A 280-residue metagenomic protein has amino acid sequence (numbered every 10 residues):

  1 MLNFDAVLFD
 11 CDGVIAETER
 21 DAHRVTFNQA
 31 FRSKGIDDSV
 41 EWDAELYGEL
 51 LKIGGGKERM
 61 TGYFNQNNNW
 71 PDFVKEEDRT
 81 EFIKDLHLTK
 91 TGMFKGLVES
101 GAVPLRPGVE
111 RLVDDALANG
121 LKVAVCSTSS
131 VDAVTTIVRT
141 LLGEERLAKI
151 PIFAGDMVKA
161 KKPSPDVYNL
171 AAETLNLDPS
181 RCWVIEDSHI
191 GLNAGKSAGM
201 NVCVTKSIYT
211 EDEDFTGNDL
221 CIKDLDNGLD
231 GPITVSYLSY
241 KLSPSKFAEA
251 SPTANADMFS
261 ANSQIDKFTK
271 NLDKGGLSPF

Functional and structural regions predicted by a protein language model:
L2-F4, E110, D114, S130-F280: Asp-based, Mg2+/Mn2+-dependent phosphohydrolase catalytic module
L2-P107, D114, A118: N-terminal helical cap/lid subdomain that shapes the substrate entry/recognition surface in HAD-like hydrolases
V14, S127, D187: Conserved G/P- and acidic residue-centered "switch" motifs that form tight phosphate/ATP-binding loops in soluble
D21, E41, G54, V103 (+4 more regions): Non-catalytic, surface-exposed connector residues within folded enzymatic/regulatory domains
G120-L121, M200: A short helix->loop->beta-strand "cap" motif at the edges of active sites that frequently abuts
L121-V123, S127: A structural preference for short, pocket-lining loop segments at secondary-structure junctions
